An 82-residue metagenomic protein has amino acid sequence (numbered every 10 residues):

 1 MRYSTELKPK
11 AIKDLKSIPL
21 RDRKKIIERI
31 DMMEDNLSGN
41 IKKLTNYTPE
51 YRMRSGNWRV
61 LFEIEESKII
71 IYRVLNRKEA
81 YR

Functional and structural regions predicted by a protein language model:
R2-K24, S38, S55-W58, E63-R82: Enriched for short, Lys/Arg-rich terminal
R29-M53, Y81: A short, surface-exposed loop/turn module that caps and links secondary-structure elements
